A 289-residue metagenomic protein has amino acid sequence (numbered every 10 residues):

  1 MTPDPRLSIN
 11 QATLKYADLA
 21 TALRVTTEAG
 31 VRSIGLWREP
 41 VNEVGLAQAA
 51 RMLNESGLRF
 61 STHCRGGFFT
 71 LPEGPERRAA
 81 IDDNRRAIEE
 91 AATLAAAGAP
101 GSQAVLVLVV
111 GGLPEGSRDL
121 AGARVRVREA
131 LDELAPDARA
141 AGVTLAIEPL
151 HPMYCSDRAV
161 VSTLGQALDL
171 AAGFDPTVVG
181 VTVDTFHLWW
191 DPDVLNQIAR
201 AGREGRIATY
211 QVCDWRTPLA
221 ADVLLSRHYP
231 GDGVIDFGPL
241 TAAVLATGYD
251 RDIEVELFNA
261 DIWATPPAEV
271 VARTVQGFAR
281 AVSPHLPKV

Functional and structural regions predicted by a protein language model:
M1-G30, A95-Q103, V161-V183, H187-V289: Histidine-acidic metal/acid-base catalytic patches
M1-S8, S61-T70, V109-E115: N-terminal small/glycine-rich loop or linker at the start of catalytic domains across soluble metabolic enzymes
T13-K15, R38-P40, G66-F69, V110-P114 (+4 more regions): Active-site-proximal loop/turn and secondary-structure-junction residues that shape catalytic pockets, frequently
V25, A29-E43, C64-F69: N-terminal substrate-binding region of glycoside hydrolase catalytic domains
V31, E43, L58, A96 (+2 more regions): Short glycine/serine/threonine/alanine-rich loop segments
G35, T62-C64, P100, V107 (+3 more regions): Conserved beta-strand positions in the central sheet of alpha/beta enzyme cores
N42-M52: Active-site-adjacent beta->alpha loops and helix N-cap segments on the catalytic face of soluble alpha/beta enzymes
E55, G74-G180, W190, E269: Active-site acidic/histidine proton-transfer and metal-coordination neighborhood in alpha/beta enzyme cores
